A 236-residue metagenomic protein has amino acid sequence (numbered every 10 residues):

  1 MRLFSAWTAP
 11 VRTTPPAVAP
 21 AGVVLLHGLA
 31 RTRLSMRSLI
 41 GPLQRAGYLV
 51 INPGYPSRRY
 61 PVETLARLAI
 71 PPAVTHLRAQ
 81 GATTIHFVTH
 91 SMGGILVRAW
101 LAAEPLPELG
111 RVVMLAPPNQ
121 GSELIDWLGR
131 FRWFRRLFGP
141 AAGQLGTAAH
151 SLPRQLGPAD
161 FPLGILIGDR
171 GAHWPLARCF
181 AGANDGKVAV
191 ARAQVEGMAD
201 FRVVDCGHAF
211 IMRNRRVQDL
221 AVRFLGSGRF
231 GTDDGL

Functional and structural regions predicted by a protein language model:
M1-A21, R37, G41-R45, D233-L236: Alpha/beta-hydrolase fold catalytic core
P15, L77-Q80, F230: Surface-exposed acidic, glycine-flexible loop patches that form ligand/cofactor-binding and adhesion interfaces
A21-L34, S38, P42-R58, V62-D160: Serine-dependent carboxylesterase/thioesterase catalytic core of lipase-like alpha/beta-hydrolase/SGNH enzymes
A102-L236: Helical cap/lid subdomain of alpha/beta-hydrolase-fold lipid enzymes that gates access to the catalytic pocket
